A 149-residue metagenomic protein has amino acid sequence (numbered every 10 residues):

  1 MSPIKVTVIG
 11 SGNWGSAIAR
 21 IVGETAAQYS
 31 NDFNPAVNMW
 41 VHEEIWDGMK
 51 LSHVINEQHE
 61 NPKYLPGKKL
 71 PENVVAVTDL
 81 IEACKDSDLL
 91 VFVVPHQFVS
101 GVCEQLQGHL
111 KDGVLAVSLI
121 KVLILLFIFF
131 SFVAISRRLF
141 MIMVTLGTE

Functional and structural regions predicted by a protein language model:
M1-K69, V74-T78, E82-K85, Q105: NAD(P)+-binding Rossmann beta1-loop-alpha1 motif at the extreme N-terminus of oxidoreductases
L70, L80-K85, L89-E149: Rossmann-like NAD(P)(H) cofactor-binding subdomain of soluble oxidoreductases
